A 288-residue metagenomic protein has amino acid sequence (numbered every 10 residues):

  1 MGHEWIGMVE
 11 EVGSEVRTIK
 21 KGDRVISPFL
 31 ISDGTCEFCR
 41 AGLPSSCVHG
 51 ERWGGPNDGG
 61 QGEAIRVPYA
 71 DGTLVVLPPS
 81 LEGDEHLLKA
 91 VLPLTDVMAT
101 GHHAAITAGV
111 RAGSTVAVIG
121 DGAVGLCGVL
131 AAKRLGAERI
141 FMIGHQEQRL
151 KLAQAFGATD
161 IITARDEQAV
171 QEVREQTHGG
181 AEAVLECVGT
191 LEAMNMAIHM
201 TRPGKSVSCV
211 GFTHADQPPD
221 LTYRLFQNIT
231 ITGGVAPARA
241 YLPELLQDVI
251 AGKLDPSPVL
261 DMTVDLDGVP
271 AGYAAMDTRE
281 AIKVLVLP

Functional and structural regions predicted by a protein language model:
M1-E37, S45, D58, P78-D84: Glycine-rich beta-strand-centered segment in the early N-terminal region that forms part of a ligand/cofactor-binding
E4-I6, K21-R24, F38, A64 (+5 more regions): Residue-level marker of beta-strand positions
E10, I140-F141, S208: Conserved beta-strand positions in the Rossmann-like core of class I SAM-dependent methyltransferases
D33-I119: NAD(P)H dinucleotide-binding glycine-rich loop of Rossmann-like/cofactor-binding domains, especially the beta1-alpha1
E82-E167, Q171: Mid-domain Rossmann-like dinucleotide-binding core that forms the NAD(H)/NADP(H) cofactor-binding site
A108, E147, K151-T230, P270: Glycine-rich cofactor phosphate-binding loops and adjacent beta1-alpha1 units of small-molecule cofactor enzyme domains
E167, G179, L191, N195-H199 (+1 more regions): C-terminal hydrophobic helical "lid"/dimerization subdomain of Rossmann-like NAD(P)H-dependent oxidoreductases
